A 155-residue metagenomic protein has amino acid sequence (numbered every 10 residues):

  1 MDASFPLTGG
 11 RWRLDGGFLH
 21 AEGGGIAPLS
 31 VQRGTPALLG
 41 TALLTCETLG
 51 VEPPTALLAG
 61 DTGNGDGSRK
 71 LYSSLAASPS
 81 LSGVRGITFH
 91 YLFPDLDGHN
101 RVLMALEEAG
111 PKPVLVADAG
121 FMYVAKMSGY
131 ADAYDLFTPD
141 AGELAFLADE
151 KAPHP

Functional and structural regions predicted by a protein language model:
M1-H90, D95-N100: Small-residue (G/A/S/T)-rich helix-start motifs and N-terminal tracts that mark the onset
H90-P155: Conserved beta-alpha-beta core of the PfkB/ribokinase-like small-molecule kinase fold
